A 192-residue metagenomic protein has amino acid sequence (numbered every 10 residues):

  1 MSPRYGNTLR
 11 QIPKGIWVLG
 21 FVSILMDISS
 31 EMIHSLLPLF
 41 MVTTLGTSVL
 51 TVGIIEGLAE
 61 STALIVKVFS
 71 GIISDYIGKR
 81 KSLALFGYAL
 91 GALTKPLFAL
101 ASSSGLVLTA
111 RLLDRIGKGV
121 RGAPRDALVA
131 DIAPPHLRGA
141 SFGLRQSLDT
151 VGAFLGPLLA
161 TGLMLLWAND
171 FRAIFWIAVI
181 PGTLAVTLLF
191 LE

Functional and structural regions predicted by a protein language model:
Y5-A63: Helix-loop boundary and gating motifs at the non-cytosolic
L39-T44, L155-F175: Transmembrane alpha-helix termini and helix-breaking/packing motifs in multi-pass membrane transporters
E60-V68, A153-F154: Residue-level signature of mid-helix packing/kink "hotspots" within the transmembrane helices of 12-pass Major
V66-K79, M164: Helix-to-loop junctions at the C-terminal end of transmembrane segments in multipass secondary transporters
S82-L97, V179: Structural signature of the two symmetry-related core transmembrane helices
L97-R111: Helix-loop junctions at membrane interfaces in 12-TM secondary transporters
A110-V151: Cytoplasmic helix-loop-helix junction between adjacent transmembrane helices in 12-TM secondary transporters
V179-E192: C-terminal membrane-cytosol helix-exit motif in multi-pass small-molecule transporters
